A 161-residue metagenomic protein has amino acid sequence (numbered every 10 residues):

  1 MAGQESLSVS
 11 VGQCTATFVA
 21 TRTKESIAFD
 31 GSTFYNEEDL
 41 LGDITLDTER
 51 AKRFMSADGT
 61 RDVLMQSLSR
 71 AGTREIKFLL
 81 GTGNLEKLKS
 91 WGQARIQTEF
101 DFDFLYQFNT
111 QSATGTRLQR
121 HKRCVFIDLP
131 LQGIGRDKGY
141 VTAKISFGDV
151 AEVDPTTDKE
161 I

Functional and structural regions predicted by a protein language model:
A2-G83, R123-T142: Solvent-exposed edge beta-strands and adjacent loop segments that serve as assembly or binding interfaces
A20, T110-S112, D154: Acidic/polar residues at beta-strand termini and the immediately following turn/coil
G83, Q111, A151: Short Gly/Pro-enriched loop/turn and capping motifs at secondary-structure junctions
G83-K89: Short, conserved charged micro-motifs
K89-R120: Short, acidic/charged, Gly/Pro-enriched secondary-structure junctions
G115-T116, K144-S146: Short alpha-helical linear motifs
S146-V153: Hydrophobic lipid-interacting interfaces of membrane-associated proteins
D154-I161: Intrinsically disordered, low-complexity terminal/linker regions enriched in Pro/Ser/Gly and acidic residues
